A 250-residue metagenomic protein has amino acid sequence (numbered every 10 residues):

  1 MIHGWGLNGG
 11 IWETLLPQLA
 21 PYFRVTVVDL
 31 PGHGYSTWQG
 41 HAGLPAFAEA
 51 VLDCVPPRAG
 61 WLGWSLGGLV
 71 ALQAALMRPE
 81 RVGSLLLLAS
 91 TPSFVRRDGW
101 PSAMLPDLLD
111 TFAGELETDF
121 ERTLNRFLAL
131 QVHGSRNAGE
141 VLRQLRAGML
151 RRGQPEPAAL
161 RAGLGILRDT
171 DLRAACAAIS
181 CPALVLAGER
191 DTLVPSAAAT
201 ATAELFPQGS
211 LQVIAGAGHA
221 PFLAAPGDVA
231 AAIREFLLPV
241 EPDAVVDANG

Functional and structural regions predicted by a protein language model:
M1-G40, L44: Conserved HGGG/HGGXW glycine-rich cap/lid loop of the alpha/beta-hydrolase fold
P45-A59: Conserved acidic catalytic loop of the alpha/beta-hydrolase fold
G63-G67, A71: Gly/Ala-rich beta-loop-alpha elbow adjacent to hydrolase catalytic centers
L76, R81-E117: Flexible "cap/lid" loop of the alpha/beta hydrolase fold
E117-T170, A174-A175: Conserved alpha/beta-hydrolase catalytic His-Asp/Glu region
I179, V185-A187, D191: Short beta-strand/loop motif that positions the catalytic acidic residue of the alpha/beta-hydrolase fold
T192-A198: Conserved alpha/beta-hydrolase "acid-adjacent" motif
A217-A230: Catalytic histidine-centered segment of alpha/beta-hydrolase-like enzymes
